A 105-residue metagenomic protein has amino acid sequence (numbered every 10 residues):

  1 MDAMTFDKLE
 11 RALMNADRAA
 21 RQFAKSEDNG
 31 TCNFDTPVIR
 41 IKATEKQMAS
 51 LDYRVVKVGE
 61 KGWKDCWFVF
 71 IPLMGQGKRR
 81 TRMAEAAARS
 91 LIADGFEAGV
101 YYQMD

Functional and structural regions predicted by a protein language model:
M1-K57, G62: N-terminal leader/targeting segments
W67-D105: Short, compact, well-ordered microdomains
